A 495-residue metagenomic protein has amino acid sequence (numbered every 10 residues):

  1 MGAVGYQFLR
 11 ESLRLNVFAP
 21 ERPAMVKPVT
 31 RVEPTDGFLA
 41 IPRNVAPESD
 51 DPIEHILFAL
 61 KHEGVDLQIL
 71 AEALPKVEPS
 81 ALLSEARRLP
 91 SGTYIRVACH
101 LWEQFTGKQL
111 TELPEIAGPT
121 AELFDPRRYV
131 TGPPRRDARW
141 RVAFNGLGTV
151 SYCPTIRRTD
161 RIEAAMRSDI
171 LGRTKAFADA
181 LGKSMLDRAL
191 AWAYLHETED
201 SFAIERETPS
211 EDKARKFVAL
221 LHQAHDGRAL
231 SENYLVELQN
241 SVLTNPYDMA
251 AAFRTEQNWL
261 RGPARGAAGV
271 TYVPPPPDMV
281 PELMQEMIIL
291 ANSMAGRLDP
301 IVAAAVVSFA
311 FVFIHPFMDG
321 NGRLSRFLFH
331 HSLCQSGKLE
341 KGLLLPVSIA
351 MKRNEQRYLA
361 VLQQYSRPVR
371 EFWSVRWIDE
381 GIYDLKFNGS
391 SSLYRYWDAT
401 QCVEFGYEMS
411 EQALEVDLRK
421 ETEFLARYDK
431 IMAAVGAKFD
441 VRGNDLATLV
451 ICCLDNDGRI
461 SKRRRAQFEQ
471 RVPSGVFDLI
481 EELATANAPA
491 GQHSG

Functional and structural regions predicted by a protein language model:
M1-M318, R323-G495: FIC/Doc superfamily catalytic core
